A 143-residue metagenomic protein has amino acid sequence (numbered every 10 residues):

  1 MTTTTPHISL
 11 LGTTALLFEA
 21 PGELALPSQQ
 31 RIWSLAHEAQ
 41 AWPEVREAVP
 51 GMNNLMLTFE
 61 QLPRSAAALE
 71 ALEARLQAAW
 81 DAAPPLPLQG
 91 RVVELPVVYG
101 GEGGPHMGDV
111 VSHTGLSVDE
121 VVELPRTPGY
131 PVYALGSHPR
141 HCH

Functional and structural regions predicted by a protein language model:
M1-H143: Conserved "landmark" site that anchors the functional core of diverse proteins
